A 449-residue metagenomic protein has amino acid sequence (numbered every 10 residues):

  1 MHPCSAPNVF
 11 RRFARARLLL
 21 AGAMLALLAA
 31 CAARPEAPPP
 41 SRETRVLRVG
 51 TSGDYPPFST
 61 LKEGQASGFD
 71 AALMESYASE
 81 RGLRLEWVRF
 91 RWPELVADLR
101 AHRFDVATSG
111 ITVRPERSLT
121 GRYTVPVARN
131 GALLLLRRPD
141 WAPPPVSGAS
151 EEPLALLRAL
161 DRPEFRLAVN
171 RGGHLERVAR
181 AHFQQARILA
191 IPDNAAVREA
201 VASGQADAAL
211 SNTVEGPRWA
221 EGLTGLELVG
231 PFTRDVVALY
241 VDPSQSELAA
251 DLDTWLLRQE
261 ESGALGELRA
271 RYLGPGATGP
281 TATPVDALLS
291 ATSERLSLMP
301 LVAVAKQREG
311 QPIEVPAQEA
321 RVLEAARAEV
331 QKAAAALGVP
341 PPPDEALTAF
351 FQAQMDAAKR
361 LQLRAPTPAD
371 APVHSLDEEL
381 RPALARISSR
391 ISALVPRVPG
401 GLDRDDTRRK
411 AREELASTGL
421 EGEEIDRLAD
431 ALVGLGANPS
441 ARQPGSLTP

Functional and structural regions predicted by a protein language model:
L28-A30: C-terminal motif of bacterial Sec signal peptides marking the signal peptidase cleavage site
P35, E164, A168-F183, R187-L189 (+4 more regions): Ligand-binding clefts/hinges and TM-proximal coupling segments of bilobed small-molecule sensing domains
T44-F69: Short glycine-rich His-centered loop
L47-T51, A149-G172: Short loop->beta-strand "edge-of-pocket" segments that line small-molecule binding or catalytic clefts across diverse
S52-G53, V127-D140, T213-L257, P275-T281: Periplasmic-binding protein-like
A71, E75, S79, R84-D161 (+2 more regions): Acidic, polar ligand-binding/catalytic clefts
L83-R84, R100-S109, F165, Q184 (+2 more regions): Alpha-to-beta junction loops
G401-P449: Glycine-rich, aromatic-bearing surface loops/beta-hairpins
